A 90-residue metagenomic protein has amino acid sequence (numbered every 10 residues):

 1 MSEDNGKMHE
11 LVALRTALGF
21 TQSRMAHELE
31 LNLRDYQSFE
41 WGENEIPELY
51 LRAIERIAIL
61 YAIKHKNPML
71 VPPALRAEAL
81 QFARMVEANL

Functional and structural regions predicted by a protein language model:
M1-A17: A short, Lys/Arg-rich alpha-helix, primarily the initiator
L11, M25-A26, Y36-F39: Conserved hydrophobic/aromatic packing and binding residues within compact polymer-binding modules
A17, G42, L60-K64: Amphipathic alpha-helical interaction surfaces
L31-I46: Recognition helix of helix-turn-helix/homeodomain-like DNA-binding domains that insert into the DNA major groove
E48-N67: DNA major-groove recognition helix of helix-turn-helix/homeodomain DNA-binding modules
K66-L90: Helix-turn-helix/homeodomain-like alpha-helical modules used for DNA recognition and transcription-factor dimerization
